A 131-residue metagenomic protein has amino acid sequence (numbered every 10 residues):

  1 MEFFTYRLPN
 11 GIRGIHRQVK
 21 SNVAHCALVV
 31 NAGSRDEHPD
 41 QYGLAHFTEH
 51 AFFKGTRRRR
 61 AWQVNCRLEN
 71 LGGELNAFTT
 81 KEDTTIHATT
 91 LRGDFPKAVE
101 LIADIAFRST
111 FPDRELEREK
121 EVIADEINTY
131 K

Functional and structural regions predicted by a protein language model:
M1-V64, H87-T90, E100-I102: His/Glu-rich zincin catalytic helix
V30, R57, N65-K131: Acidic/histidine-enriched segments that form metal/cofactor-coordinating and catalytic pocket/exosite environments
